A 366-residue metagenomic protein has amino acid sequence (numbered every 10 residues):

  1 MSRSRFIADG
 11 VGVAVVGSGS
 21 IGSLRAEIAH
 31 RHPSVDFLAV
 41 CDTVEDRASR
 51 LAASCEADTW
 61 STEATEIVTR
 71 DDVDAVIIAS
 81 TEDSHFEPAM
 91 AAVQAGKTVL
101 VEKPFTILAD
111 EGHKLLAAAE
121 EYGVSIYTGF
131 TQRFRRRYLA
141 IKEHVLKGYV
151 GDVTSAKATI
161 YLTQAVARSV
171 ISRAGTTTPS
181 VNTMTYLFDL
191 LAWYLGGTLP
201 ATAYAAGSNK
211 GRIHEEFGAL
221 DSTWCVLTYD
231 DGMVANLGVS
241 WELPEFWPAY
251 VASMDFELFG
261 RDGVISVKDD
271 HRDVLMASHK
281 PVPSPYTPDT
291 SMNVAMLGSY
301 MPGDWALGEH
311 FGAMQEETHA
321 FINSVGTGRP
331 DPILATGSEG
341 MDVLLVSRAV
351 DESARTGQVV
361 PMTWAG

Functional and structural regions predicted by a protein language model:
M1-C55: N-terminal Rossmann-like dinucleotide-binding module
M1-G10, A75-I77, H113, E121 (+3 more regions): C-terminal helix-rich "cap/oligomerization" subdomain common to oxidoreductases
I21, S125, Q132-A219, W224-V226 (+1 more regions): Predominantly a Rossmann-like dinucleotide-binding segment in NAD(P)-dependent oxidoreductases
A57-A64: Conserved SAM-binding strand-loop segment of SAM-dependent methyltransferases
S61, V101, I126-T128, K157 (+2 more regions): Hydrophobic residues in well-ordered beta-strands that form the structural core
D74-A75, T81-E82, F86-R133, G148: Beta-strand-loop-alpha-helix segment that lines the small-molecule cofactor/substrate pocket of alpha/beta enzymes
T131, Y229, W247, M254-L334 (+3 more regions): C-terminal glycine/acidic-rich active-site capping loop/insertion
N182, F188-M276, T318-T327, A365-G366: Contiguous beta-strand/loop segments that form the cofactor/metal-binding neighborhood of enzyme cores
